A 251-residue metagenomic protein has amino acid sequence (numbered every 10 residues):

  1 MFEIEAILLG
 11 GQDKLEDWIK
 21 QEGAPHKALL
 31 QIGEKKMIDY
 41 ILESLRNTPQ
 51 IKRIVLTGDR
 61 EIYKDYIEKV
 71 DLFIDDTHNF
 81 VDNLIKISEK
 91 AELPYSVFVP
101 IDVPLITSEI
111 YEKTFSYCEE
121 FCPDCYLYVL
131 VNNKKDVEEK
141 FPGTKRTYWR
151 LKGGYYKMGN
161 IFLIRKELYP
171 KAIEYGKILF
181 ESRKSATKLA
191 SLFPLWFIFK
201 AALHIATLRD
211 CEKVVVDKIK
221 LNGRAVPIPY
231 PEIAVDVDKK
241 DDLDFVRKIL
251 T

Functional and structural regions predicted by a protein language model:
M1-A24: N-terminal nucleotide-binding beta1-loop-alpha1 segment
E3-I4, L8, K35-Y95, S108 (+1 more regions): Conserved N-terminal catalytic core of the sugar/cofactor nucleotidyltransferase
E22-I41: Short catalytic helix/loop segments, enriched in acidic residues and glycine and frequently bearing histidine
P94-P104: Short beta-strand-to-loop acidic/aromatic patch adjacent to the donor-nucleotide binding site
S108-D217, I228-E232: Conserved core of the sugar-phosphate nucleotidyltransferase
R224-P227, D236: Conserved active-site beta-strand element of glycosyltransferases/polysaccharide synthases
K239: Short, conserved phosphate/pyrophosphate- and ester-handling motifs at nucleotide-, phospho-/glycolipid
L243-K248: Short amphipathic alpha-helices within nucleic acid-binding modules
